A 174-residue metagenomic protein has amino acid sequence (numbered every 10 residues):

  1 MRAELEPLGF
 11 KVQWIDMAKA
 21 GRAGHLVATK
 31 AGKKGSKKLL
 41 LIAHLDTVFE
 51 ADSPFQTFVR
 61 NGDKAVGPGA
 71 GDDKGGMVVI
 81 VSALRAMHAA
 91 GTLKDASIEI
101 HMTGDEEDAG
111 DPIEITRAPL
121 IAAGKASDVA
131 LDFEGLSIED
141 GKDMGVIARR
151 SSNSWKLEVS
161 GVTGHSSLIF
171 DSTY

Functional and structural regions predicted by a protein language model:
M1-A70, H88-K94: Acidic/His- and Gly-rich active-site-bordering loop/insert found across diverse amide/peptide-bond hydrolases
V27, E99, S154-E158: Beta-strand secondary-structure signal
T29-A31, E134, E158-V162: Solvent-exposed residues in well-ordered beta-strands and their adjoining turns, especially edge/terminal strands
V59, W155-S166: The feature captures the short pre-catalytic strand/loop hairpin that immediately precedes and shapes the active-site
K64, D73-A148: Acidic/histidine-rich catalytic neighborhood of metal-dependent amide-processing enzymes
A148-S154: Short Pro/Gly-enriched coil loops immediately N-terminal to beta-strands
S166-Y174: Acidic-enriched catalytic cores of C-N bond-cleaving enzymes acting on peptides and small amides
